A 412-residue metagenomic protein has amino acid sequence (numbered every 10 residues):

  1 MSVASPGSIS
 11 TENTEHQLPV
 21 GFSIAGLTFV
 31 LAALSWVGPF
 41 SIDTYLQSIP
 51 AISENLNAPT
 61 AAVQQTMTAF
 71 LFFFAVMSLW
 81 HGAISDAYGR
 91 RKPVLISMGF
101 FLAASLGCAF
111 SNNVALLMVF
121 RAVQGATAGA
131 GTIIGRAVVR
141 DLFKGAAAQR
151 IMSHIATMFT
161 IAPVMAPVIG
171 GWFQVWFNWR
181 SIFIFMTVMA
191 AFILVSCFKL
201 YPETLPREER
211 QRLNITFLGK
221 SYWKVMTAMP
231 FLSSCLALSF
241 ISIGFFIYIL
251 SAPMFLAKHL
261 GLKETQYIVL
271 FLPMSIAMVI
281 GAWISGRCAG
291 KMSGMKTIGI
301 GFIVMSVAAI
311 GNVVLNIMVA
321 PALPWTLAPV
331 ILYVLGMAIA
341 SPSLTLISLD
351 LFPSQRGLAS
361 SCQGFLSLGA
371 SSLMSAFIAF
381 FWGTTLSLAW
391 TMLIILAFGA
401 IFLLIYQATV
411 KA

Functional and structural regions predicted by a protein language model:
E12-G21, P202-S234: Juxtamembrane intracellular "pre-TM" segments in multi-pass secondary transporters
N55-N57, G89, F110-L116, T127 (+1 more regions): Helix-breaking motifs and short loop linkers at transmembrane-helix boundaries and internal kinks in secondary membrane
V76-A115: Conserved MFS/SLC helix-loop-helix module at the cytosolic interface between two early adjacent transmembrane helices
K92-G107, T187, T297-N312: Structural signature of the two symmetry-related core transmembrane helices
F100, A104-G107, A115-V123, P324-V330: Paired small-residue
L116, G145, S153-K199: Helix-loop-helix hairpin linking two adjacent transmembrane segments in secondary transporters
F120-I161: Cytoplasmic helix-loop-helix junction between adjacent transmembrane helices in 12-TM secondary transporters
L346-G383, M392: A late C-terminal transmembrane helix in Major Facilitator Superfamily
